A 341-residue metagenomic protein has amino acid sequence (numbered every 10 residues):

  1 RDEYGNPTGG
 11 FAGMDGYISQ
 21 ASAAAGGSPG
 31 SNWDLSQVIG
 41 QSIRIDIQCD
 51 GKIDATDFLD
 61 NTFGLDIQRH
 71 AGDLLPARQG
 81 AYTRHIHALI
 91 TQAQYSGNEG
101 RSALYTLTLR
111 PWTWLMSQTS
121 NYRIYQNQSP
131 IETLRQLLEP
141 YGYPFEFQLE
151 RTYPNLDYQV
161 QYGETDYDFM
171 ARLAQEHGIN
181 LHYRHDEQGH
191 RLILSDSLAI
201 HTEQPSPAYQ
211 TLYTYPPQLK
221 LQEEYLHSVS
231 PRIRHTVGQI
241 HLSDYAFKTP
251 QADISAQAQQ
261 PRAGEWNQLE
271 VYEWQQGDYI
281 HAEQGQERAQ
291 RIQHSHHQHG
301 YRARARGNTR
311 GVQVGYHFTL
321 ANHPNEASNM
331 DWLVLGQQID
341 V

Functional and structural regions predicted by a protein language model:
R1-V341: Amphipathic alpha-helical and helix-coil boundary elements used as assembly and membrane-proximal scaffolds
